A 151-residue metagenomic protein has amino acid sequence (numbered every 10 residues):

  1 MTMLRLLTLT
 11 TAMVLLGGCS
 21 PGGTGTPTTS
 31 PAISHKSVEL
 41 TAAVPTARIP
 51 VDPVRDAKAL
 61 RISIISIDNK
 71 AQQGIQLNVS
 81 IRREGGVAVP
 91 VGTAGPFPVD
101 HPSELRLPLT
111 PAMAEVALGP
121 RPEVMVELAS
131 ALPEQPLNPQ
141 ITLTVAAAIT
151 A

Functional and structural regions predicted by a protein language model:
M1-T8: Bacterial N-terminal signal peptides that target proteins for export
L15-G18: C-terminal motif of bacterial Sec signal peptides marking the signal peptidase cleavage site
S20-G22: Bacterial signal peptide processing site
T28-V38, V87-P102: Solvent-exposed serine/threonine-rich low-complexity stretches and specific carbohydrate-binding patches
E39-S63: Contiguous beta-strand segments within globular domains
A59-I62, I67, A129-A151: Exposed low-complexity, polar/acidic, P/S/T/G-rich flexible segments that act as propeptides, protease-susceptible
K70-N78: Short coil-to-beta strand junction motifs in C2/discoidin
P98-E123, A131-L137: Short, surface-exposed tryptophan/glycine-enriched loops that mediate extracellular molecular recognition
